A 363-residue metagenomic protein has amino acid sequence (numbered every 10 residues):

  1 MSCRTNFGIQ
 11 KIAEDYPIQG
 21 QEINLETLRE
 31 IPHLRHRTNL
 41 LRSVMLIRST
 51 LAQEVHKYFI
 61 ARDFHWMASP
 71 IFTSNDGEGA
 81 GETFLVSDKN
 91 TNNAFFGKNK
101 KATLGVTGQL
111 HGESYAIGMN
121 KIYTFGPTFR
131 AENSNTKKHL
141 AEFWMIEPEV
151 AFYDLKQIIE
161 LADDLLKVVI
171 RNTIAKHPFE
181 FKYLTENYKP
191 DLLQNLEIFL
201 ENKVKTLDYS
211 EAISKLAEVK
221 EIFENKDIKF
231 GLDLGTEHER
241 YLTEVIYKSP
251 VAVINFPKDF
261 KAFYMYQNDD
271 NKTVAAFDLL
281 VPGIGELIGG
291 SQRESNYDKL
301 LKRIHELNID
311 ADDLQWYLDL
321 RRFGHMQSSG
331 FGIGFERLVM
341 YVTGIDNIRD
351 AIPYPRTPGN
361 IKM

Functional and structural regions predicted by a protein language model:
M1-M363: Class II aminoacyl-tRNA synthetase catalytic cores and aaRS-like
